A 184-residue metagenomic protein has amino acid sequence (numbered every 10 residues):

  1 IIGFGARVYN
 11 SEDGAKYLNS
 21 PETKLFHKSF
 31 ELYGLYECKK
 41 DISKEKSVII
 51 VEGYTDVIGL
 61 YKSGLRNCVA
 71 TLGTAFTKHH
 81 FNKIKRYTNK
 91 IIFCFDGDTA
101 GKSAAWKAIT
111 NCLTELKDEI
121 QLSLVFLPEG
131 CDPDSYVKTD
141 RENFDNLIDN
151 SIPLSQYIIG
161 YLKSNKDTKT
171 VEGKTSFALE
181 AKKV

Functional and structural regions predicted by a protein language model:
I1-Y87, A104-A105: Phosphate-handling DNA/RNA-contact segment within nucleic-acid enzymes
L32, W106, T175-L179: Amphipathic alpha-helical repeat elements characteristic of tetratricopeptide repeat
V48-I50, T88-A100, A105, L124-L127: Acidic beta-strand-to-loop metal/phosphate-binding motif
G64-C68, A108-C112, T139-N143: Short secondary-structure boundary/capping segments
F76-T77, A100-K102, C131-D132: Short gly/pro/ser/thr-enriched loop/turn and capping motifs at secondary-structure boundaries
K83-R86, N111-E119: Arginine/glycine-rich "motif VI" loop of SF2 helicases in the C-terminal RecA-like domain
E119-V184: C-terminal or mid-to-C-terminal helical accessory/interaction module adjacent to the motor/catalytic core
